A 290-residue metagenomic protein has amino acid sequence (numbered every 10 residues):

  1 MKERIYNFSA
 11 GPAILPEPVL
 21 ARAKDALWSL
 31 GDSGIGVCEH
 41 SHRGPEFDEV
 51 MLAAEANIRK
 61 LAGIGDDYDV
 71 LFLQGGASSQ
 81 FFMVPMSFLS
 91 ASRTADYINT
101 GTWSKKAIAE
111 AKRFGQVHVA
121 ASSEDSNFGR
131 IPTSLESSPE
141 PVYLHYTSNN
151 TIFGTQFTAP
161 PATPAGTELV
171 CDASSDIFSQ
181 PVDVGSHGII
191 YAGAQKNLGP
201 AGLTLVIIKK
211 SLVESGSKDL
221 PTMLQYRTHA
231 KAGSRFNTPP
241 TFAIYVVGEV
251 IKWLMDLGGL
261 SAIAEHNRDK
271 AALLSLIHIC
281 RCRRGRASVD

Functional and structural regions predicted by a protein language model:
R4-E55: A glycine-/small-polar-enriched, mobile loop at the entrance of the PLP active site in fold-type I
G11, A111, S122-I177: Active-site phosphate-binding strand-loop segment of PLP-dependent enzymes
S33-Q80, S87, T102, E110: Conserved N-terminal alpha-helix of the aminotransferase class I/II PLP-enzyme fold
L89-K105: Conserved PLP-anchoring active-site segment centered on the Schiff-base-forming lysine
V170, V184-Q195: Conserved active-site segment immediately N-terminal to the catalytic lysine that forms the internal aldimine
A194-A272: Active-site C-terminal subdomain of aminotransferase-like
I277-A287: Conserved small/polar residues in nucleotide/adenosyl-binding loops
